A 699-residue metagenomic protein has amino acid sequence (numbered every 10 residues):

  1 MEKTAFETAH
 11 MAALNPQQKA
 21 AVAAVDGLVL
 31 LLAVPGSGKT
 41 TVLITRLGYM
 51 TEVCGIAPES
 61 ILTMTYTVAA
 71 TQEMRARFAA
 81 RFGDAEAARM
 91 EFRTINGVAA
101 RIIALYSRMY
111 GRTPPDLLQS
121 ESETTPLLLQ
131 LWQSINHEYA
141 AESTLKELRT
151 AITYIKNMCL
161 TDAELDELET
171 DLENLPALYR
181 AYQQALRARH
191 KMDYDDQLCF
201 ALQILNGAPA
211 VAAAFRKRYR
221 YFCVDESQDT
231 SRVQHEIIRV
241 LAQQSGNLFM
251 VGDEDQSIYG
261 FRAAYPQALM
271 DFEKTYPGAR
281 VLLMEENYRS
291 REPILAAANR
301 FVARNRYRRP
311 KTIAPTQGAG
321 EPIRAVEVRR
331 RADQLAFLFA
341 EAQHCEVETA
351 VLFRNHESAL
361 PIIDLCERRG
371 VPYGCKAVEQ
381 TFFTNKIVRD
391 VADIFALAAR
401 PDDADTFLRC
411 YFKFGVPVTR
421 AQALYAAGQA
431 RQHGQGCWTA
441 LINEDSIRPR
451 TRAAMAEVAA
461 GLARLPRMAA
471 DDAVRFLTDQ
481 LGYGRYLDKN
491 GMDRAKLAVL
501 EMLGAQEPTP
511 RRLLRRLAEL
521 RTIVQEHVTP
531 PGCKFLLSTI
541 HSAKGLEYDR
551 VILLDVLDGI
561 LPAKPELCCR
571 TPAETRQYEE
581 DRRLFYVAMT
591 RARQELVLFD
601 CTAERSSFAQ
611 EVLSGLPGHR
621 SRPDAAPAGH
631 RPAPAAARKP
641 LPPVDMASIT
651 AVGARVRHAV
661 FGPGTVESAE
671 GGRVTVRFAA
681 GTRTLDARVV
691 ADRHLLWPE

Functional and structural regions predicted by a protein language model:
E2-F6, H10, R232-V328: Conserved RecA-like helicase ATPase core segment that couples NTP binding/hydrolysis to strand translocation
E2-L32, F200: Conserved pre-motif I regulatory segment
E2-T8, V34-S37, G48-L205, A212 (+5 more regions): A basic/glycine-biased coupling hinge at the interface between accessory DNA-binding modules
L30-L43, L47, P277-R280, E285-P372 (+3 more regions): Helicase P-loop NTPase motor core
L168, I394-P617: Conserved helicase C-terminal RecA-like lobe
K217-S231, F249: SF2 helicase catalytic motif II
L352-C410: Long, highly charged, low-complexity intrinsically disordered interaction regions that mediate electrostatic DNA/RNA
T522, V556-A680, L685, D692-E699: C-terminal accessory regions
